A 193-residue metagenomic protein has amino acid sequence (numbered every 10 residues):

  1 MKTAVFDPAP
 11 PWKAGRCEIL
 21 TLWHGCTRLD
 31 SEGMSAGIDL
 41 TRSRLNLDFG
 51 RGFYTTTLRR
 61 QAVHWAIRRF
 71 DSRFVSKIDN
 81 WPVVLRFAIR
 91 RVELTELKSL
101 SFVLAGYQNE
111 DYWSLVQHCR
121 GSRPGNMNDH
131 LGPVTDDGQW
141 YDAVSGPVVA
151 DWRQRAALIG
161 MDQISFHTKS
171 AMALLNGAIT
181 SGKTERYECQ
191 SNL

Functional and structural regions predicted by a protein language model:
M1-L20, L47-F49, V63-H64, R68-L193: Conserved NAD+-utilizing ADP-ribose enzyme module
L20, H24-N46: Short aromatic-glycine-(Arg/Gly/Cys) micro-motifs in beta-strand/loop hairpins
G52: Acidic, aromatic-lined catalytic clefts of primarily extracellular/periplasmic carbohydrate-active enzymes that remodel
